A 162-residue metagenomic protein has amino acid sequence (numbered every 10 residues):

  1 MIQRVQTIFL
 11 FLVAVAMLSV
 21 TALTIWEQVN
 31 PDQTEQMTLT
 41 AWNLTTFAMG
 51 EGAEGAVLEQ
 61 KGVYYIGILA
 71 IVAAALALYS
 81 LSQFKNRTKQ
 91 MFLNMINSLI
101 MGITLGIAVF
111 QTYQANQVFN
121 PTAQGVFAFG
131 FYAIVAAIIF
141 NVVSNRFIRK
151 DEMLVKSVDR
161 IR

Functional and structural regions predicted by a protein language model:
M1-F9: N-terminal membrane topogenic signal
I8-L12, L69-I71, M95, L99 (+1 more regions): Hydrophobic H-region at the start of alpha-helical membrane spans
F11-I25, I96-L105: Hydrophobic alpha-helical membrane-insertion segments
A14-I68: Interfacial loop at the N-terminal end of multi-pass membrane proteins
V63-S80: Hydrophobic alpha-helical transmembrane segments
L78-M91: Juxtamembrane helix-break-helix junctions at the cytosolic face of small multi-pass alpha-helical membrane proteins
T88-L99, V158-I161: Membrane-helix boundary/juxtamembrane motif in polytopic membrane proteins
I103-R162: Alpha-helical transmembrane segments of multi-pass integral membrane proteins, characterized by long hydrophobic
